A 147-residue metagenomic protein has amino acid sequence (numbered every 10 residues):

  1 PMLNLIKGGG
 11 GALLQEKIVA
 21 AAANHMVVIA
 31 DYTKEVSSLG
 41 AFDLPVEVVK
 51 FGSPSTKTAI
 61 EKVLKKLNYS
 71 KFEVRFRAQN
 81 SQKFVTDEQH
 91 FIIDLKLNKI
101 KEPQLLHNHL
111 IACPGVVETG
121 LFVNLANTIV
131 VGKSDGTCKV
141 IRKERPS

Functional and structural regions predicted by a protein language model:
P1-S147: Conserved phosphate- and dinucleotide-binding cores of soluble alpha/beta proteins, encompassing both enzyme active
